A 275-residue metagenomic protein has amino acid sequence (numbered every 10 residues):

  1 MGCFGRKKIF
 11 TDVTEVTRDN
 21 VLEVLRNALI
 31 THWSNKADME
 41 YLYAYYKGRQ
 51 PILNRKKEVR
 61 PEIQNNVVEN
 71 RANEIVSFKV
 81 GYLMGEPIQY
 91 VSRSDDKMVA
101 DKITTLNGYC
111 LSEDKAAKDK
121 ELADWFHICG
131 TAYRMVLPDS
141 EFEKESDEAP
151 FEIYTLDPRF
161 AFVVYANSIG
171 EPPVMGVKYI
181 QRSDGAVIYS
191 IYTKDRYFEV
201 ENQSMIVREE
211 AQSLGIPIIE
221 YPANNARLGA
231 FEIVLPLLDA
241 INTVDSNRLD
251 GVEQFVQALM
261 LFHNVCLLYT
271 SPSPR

Functional and structural regions predicted by a protein language model:
M1-F151: Extended, helix-rich architectural segments
Y133-A223: Extended, regular secondary-structure scaffolds
R248-E253: Alpha-helical coiled-coil
F262-H263: A glycine-rich phosphate-binding loop feature that marks nucleotide/adenosyl-phosphate handling sites
Y269-R275: Conserved small/polar residues in nucleotide/adenosyl-binding loops
